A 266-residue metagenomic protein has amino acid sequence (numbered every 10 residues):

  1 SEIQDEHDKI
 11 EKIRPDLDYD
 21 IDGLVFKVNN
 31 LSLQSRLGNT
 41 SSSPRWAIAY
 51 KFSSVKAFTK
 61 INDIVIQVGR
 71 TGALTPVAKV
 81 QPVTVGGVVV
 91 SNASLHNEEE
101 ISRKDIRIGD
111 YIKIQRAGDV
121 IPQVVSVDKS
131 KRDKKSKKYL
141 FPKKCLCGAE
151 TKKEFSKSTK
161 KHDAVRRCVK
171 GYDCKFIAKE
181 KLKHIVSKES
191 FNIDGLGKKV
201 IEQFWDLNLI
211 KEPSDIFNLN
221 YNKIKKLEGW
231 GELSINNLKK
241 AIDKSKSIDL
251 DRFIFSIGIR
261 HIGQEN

Functional and structural regions predicted by a protein language model:
S1-N266: RNA/tRNA-interacting regions in translation and RNA-turnover enzymes
